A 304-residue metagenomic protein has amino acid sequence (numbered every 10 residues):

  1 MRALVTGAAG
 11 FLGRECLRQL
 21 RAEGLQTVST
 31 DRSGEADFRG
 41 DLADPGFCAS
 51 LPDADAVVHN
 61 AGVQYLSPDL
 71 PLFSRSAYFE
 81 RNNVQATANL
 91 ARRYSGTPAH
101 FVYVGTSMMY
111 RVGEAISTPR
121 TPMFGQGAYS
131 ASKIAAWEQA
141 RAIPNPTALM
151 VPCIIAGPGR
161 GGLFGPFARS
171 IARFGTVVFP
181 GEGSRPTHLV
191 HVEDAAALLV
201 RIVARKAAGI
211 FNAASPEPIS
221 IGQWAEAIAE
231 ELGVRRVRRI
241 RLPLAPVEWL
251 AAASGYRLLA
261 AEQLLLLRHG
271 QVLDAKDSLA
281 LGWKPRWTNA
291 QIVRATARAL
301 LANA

Functional and structural regions predicted by a protein language model:
A3-E23: N-terminal Rossmann NAD(P)H-binding glycine-rich loop of SDR-like oxidoreductase domains
L42-V84, R93: NAD(P)H-binding glycine-rich loop region in Rossmannoid oxidoreductase-like domains and their noncatalytic homologs
Q85-A128, A148: Conserved Rossmann-fold NAD(P)-dependent oxidoreductase catalytic core, especially the SDR/UDP-sugar
Y110-R111, A148-P166: Flexible, glycine-rich beta-alpha linker
F124-A148: Active-site Tyr-X1-5-Lys
A131, R160-P166, P180-V203, G209-N212: Substrate-positioning beta->alpha
V192, E226, L250-P285: Conserved C-terminal active-site "lid" loop/helix of NAD(P)H-dependent oxidoreductases that clamps the redox cofactor
R201-A260, A290, R294-A304: Mid/C-terminal beta-alpha module of Rossmann-like enzyme folds, strongest in SDR-family dehydrogenases/epimerases
